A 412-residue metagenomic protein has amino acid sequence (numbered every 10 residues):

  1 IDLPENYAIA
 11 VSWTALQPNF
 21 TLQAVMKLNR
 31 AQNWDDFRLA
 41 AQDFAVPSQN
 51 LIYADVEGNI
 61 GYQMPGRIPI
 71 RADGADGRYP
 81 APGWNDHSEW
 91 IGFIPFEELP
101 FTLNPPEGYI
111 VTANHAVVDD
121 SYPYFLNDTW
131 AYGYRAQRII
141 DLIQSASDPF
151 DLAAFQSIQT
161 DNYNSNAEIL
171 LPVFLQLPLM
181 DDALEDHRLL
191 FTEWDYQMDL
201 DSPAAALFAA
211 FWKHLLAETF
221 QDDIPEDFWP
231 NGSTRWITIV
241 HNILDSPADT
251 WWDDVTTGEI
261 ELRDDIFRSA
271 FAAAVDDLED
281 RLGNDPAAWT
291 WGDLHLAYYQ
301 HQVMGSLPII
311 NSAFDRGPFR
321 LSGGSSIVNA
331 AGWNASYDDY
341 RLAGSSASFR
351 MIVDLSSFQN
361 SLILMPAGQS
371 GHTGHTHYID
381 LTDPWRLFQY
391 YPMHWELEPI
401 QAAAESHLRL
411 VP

Functional and structural regions predicted by a protein language model:
I1-D181, L189, E193-P412: C-terminal/peripheral segments of proteins
